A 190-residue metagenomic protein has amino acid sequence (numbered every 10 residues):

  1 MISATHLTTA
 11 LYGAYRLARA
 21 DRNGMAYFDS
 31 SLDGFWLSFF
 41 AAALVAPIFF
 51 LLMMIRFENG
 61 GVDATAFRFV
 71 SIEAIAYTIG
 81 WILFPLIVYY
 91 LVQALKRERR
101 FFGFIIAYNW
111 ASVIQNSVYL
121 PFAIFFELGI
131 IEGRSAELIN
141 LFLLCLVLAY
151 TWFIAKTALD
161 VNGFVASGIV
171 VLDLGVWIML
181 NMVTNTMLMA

Functional and structural regions predicted by a protein language model:
M1-I105: Selected alpha-helical membrane-embedding segments in polytopic membrane proteins
F40, L44, I48, F84 (+3 more regions): Hydrophobic alpha-helical transmembrane segments of multipass membrane transporters and ion channels, focusing on
V45-M53, V88, Y119-F126, T151 (+2 more regions): Structural signal for membrane-spanning alpha-helices in multi-pass inner-membrane proteins, emphasizing helix cores
I72-A76, I105-S117, L174: Transmembrane alpha-helical segments of multi-pass membrane proteins
T78-I82, L86, S112, F142-L146 (+1 more regions): Residue-level signal for the membrane-embedded core of alpha-helical transmembrane segments, especially mid-helix
G80-F84, N109-L128, T186-A190: C-terminal halves and exits of single transmembrane alpha-helices
I124-A190: Terminal transmembrane helical module of multi-pass membrane proteins
